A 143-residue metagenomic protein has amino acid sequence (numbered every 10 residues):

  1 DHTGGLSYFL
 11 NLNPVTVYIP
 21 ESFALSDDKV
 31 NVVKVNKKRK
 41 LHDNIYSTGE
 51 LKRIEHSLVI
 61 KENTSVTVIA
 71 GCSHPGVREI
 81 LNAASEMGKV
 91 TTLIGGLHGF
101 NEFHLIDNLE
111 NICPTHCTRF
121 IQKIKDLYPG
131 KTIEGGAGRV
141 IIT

Functional and structural regions predicted by a protein language model:
D1: Acidic, glycine-rich loop-and-beta core segments that form the ion-binding/anion-interacting portion of active sites
G4-G5, V66, C72-T143: Cap/insert and terminal regions of metallo-dependent hydrolase folds
Y8-S57, N63, E134-T143: Metallo-beta-lactamase
D28-V30, E55-V59, A70-C72, R78-A83: A short secondary-structure junction signal
T48-E50, V59, I69-A70, I94-G95: Short, conserved beta-strand edge motifs with alternating hydrophobic and charged residues
